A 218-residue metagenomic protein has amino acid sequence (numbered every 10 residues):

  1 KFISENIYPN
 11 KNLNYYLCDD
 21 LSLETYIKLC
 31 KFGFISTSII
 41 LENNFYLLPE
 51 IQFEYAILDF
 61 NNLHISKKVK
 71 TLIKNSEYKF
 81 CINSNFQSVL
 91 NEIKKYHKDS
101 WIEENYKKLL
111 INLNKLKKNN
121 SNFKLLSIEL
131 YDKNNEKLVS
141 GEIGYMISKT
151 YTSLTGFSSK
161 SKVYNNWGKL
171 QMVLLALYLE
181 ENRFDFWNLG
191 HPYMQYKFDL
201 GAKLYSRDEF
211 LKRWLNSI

Functional and structural regions predicted by a protein language model:
K1-I218: N-acyltransferase acceptor-side catalytic subdomain
